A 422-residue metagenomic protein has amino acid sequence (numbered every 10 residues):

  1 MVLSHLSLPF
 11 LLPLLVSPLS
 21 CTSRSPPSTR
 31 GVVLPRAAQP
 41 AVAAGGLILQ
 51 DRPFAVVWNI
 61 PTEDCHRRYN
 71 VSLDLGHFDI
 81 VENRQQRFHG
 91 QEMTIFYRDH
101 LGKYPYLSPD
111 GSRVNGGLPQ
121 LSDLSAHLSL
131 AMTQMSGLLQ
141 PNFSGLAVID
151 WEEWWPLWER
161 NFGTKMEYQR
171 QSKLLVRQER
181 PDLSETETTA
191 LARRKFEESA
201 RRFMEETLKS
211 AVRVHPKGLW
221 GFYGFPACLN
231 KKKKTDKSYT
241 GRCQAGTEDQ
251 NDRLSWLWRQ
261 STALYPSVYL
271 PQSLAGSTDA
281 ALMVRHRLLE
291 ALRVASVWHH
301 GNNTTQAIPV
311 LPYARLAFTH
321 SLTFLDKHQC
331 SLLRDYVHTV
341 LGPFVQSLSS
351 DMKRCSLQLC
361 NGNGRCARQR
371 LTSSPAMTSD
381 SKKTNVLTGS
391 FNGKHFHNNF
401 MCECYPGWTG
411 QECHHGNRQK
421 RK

Functional and structural regions predicted by a protein language model:
V2-H5, F10-D51: N-terminal signal peptide
D79-V81, A131-Q134, R242-S255, R285-V297: Alpha-helical scaffolding within the catalytic cores of extracellular/periplasmic polymer-degrading hydrolases
R113-G117, N161-E197: A solvent-exposed, charged loop/short amphipathic helix patch at secondary-structure junctions
I149, L264: Conserved, mostly hydrophobic/aromatic
F222-S255, P271-S277, L282, H320-S321 (+1 more regions): Non-catalytic scaffold segments within catalytic domains of secreted glycoside hydrolases
R253, R259-Q260, P266-H320: Glycoside hydrolase catalytic-domain groove-lining segments
K353-N363: Disulfide-braced loops of extracellular cysteine-rich modules
